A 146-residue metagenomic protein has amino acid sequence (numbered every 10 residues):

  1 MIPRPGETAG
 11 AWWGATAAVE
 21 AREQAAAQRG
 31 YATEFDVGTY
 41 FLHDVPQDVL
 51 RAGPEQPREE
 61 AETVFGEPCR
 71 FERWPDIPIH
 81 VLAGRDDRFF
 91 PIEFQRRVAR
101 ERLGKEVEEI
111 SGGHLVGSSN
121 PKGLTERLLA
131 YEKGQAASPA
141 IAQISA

Functional and structural regions predicted by a protein language model:
M1-E34, A61-V64, I141-I144: Flexible "cap/lid" loop of the alpha/beta hydrolase fold
F35-D44: Helix-loop "lid/cap" segments that line or gate small-molecule binding pockets
D36, A52, F94-R97, G123 (+1 more regions): Alpha-helical elements of Rossmann-like donor-binding domains used by nucleotide-donor carbohydrate transfer enzymes
E55-E72: Active-site nucleophile elbow and catalytic-triad environment of alpha/beta-hydrolase enzymes
W74-I79, R102-K105: Short, proline-enriched alpha-helix->beta-strand connector loops that line the catalytic pocket of alpha/beta-hydrolase
H80-D87: Conserved strand-to-loop "acid loop" that flanks and positions the catalytic carboxylate
R88-F94: Conserved alpha/beta-hydrolase "acid-adjacent" motif
L103-A146: Catalytic active-site module of serine/aspartate enzymes centered on a nucleophile-bearing elbow/loop
